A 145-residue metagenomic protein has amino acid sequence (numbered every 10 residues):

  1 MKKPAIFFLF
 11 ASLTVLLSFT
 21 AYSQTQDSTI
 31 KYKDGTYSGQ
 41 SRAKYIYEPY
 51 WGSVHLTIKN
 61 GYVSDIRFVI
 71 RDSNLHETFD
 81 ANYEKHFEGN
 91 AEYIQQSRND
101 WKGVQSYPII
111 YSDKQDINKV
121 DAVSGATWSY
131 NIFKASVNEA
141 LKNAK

Functional and structural regions predicted by a protein language model:
M1-L9: Bacterial N-terminal signal peptides that target proteins for export
L9-S18: Bacterial N-terminal signal peptides
F19-T29: Sec-dependent signal peptide cleavage junction
D27-T36, Q40-S53, T57-K145: Active-site- and interface-proximal helix/loop "cap" or "latch" segments in soluble metabolic and energy-transducing
